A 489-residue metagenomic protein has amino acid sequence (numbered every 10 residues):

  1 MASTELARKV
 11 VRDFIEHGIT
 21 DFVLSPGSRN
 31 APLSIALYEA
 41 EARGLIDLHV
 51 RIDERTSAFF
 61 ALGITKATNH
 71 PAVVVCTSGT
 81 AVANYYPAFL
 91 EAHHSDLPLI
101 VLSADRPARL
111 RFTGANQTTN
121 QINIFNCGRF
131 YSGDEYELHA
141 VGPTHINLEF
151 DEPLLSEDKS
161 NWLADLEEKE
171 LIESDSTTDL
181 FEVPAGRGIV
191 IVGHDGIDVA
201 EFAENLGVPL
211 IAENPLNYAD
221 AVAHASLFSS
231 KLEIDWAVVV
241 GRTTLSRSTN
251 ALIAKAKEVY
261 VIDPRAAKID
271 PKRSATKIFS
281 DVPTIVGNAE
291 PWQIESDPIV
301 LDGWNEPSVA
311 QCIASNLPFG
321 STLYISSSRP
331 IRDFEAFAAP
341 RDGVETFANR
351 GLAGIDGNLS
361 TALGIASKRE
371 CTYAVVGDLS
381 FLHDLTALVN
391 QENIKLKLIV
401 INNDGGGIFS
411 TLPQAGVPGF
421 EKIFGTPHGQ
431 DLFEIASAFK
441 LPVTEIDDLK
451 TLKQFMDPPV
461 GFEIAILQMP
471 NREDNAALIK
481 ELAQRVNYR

Functional and structural regions predicted by a protein language model:
M1-A2, A251-I331, D431-E434, V443-R489: Phosphate/pyrophosphate-binding active-site segments
A2, R29, L45, E137-A185: Conformationally flexible catalytic loops at phosphate/diphosphate-handling active centers
S3-V75, F337: N-terminal cofactor/phosphate-binding cores enriched in small/glycine residues, especially glycine-rich loops such as
A7-G18, S28-R29, L33-L37, E295-R369: Active-site diphosphate/adenylate-binding microenvironment
G18-D21, A67-C76, V82-P87, E91-S103 (+3 more regions): Structural signature of the thiamine diphosphate
L62, K66-A67, S78, N84 (+6 more regions): Glycine-rich, anion-gripping cofactor-binding loops and their flanking helix/strand elements in enzyme active sites
E91-A92, I100-L102, P107-F125, A338-R489: Thiamine diphosphate
A92-H94, V101-Y136, I211-D297, Q391 (+2 more regions): Glycine-rich, acidic loop regions that bind phosphate or pyrophosphate groups
